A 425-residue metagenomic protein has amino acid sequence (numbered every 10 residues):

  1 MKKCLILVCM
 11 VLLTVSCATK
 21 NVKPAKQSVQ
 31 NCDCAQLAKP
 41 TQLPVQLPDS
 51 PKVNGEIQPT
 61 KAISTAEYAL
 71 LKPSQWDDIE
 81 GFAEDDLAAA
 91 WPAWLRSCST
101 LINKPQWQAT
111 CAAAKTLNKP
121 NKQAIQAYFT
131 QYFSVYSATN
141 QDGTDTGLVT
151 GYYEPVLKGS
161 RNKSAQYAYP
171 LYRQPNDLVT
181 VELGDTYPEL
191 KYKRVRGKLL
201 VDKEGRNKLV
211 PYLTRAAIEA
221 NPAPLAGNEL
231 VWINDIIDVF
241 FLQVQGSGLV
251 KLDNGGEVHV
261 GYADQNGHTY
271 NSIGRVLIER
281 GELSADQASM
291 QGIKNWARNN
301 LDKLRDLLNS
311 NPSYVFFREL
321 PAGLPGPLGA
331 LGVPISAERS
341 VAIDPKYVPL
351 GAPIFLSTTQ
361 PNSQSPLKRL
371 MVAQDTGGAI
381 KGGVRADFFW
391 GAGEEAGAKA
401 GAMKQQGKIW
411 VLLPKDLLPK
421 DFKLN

Functional and structural regions predicted by a protein language model:
K2-M10: Sec-dependent signal peptide recognition, specifically the positively charged N-region followed immediately by
C9, A18-V22, A83, A89 (+2 more regions): C-terminal soluble interaction/assembly domains
C17-N31, T41: Bacterial Sec signal peptide processing site at the extreme N-terminus
A18, N31-A35, T110-A112: Sequence contexts marking disulfide-bonded cysteines in secreted/extracellular proteins
C32-D78: N-terminal low-complexity, Pro/Thr/Ser-rich intrinsically disordered segments that act as propeptides or flexible
N54-S64, R305-A330: Short beta-strand/loop turn elements enriched in aromatics
L70-P321: Secretory/export targeting leaders with adjacent low-complexity proregions
